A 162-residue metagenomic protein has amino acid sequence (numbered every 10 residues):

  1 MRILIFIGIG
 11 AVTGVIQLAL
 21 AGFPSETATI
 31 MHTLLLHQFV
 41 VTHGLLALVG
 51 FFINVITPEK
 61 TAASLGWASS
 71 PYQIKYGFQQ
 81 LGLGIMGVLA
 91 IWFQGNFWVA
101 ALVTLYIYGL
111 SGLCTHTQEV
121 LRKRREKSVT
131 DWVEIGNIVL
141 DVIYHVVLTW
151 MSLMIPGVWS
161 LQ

Functional and structural regions predicted by a protein language model:
M1-G8: N-terminal membrane topogenic signal
L18-L35: Short, hydrophobic transmembrane alpha-helix segments
M31-L46, G95-Y106: Alpha-helical transmembrane segments
L36-H43, G66-L83: A loop-to-helix transmembrane entry motif
G50-Y72: Membrane-helix interface/capping segments
G109-R125: Transmembrane alpha-helical segments of integral membrane proteins
T130-Y144: Individual transmembrane alpha-helices with interfacial aromatic-anchor signatures
L148-Q162: Juxtamembrane boundary at the C-terminal end of a transmembrane helix
